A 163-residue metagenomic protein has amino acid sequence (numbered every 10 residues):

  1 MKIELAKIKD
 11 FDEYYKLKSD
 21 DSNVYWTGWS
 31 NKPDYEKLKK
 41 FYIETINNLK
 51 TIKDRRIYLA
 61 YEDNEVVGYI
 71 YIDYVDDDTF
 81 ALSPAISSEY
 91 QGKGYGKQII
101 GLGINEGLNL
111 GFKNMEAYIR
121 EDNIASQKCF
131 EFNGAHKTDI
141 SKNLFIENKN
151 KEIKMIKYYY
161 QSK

Functional and structural regions predicted by a protein language model:
M1-I43, K163: A short, well-structured alpha-helix characteristic of acyl/acetyltransferase catalytic modules
P33-S83, S87-E89: Acetyl-CoA-dependent GNAT
R55, E152-Y158: Short hydrophobic/aromatic beta-strand or adjacent loop that forms the aromatic wall/cage of a ligand/substrate-binding
Y90, G94-L102: Conserved acetyl-CoA pyrophosphate-binding loop and the N-cap/start of the following alpha-helix in GNAT-like
K97, D122-D139: Conserved active-site alpha-helix within GNAT-family acetyltransferase domains
N109-I119: Conserved GNAT acetyl-CoA-binding A-motif
Y118-I119, H136-I153: Conserved catalytic-core motifs of GNAT/GCN5-like acyltransferases
